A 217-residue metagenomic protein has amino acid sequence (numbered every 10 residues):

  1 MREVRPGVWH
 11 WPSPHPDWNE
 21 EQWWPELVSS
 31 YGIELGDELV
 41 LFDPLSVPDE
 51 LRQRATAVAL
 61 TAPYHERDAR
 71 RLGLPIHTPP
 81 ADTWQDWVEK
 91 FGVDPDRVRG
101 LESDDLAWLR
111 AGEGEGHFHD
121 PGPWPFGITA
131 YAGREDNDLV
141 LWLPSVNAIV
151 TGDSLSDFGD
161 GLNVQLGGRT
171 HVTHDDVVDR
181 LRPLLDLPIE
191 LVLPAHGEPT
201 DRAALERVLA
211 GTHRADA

Functional and structural regions predicted by a protein language model:
M1-D37: Zn-dependent metallo-beta-lactamase
R2, S13-P16, E38-L41, A107-W108 (+2 more regions): Metallo-beta-lactamase
E3-V4, P25, G32-G36, E50-A55 (+2 more regions): Flexible, charged surface loops at secondary-structure boundaries
W9, P75, R97-R99, G127 (+1 more regions): Conserved beta-strand segments of alpha/beta enzyme cores
E21-W23, G100, A130-A132: Short Gly/Pro-enriched turn/cap motifs at secondary-structure boundaries
E26, H65, D176-V177: Amphipathic coiled-coil/heptad-repeat helices and related helical stalk/stem segments that mediate oligomerization
G36, L41, L45-A59, G161 (+1 more regions): Acidic, aromatic-enriched beta-alpha/helix-loop junctions
L45-P121: Active-site HxH/HxHxD metal-binding segment of metal-dependent hydrolases
